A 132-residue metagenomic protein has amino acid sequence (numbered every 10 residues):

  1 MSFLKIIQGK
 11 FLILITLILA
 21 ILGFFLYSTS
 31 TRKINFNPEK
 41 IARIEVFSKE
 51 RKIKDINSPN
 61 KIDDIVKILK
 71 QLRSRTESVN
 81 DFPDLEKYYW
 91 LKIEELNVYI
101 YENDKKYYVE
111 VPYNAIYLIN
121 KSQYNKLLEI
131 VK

Functional and structural regions predicted by a protein language model:
S2-K132: Function-determining sites in protein domains
